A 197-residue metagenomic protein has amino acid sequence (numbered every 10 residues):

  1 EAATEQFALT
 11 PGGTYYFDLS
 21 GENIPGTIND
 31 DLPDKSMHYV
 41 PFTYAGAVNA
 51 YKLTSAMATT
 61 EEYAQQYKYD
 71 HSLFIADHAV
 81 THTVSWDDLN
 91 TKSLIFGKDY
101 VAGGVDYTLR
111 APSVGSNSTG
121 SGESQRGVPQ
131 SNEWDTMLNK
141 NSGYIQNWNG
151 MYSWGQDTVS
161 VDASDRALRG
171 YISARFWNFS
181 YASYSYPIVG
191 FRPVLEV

Functional and structural regions predicted by a protein language model:
E1, F42, E61-Y63, H78-H82 (+2 more regions): C-terminal, surface-exposed recognition/capping segments
E1-F74, V194: GGW-centered surface loops in extracellular recognition modules
D87: Catalytic core of non-heme Fe(II) oxygenases with the double-stranded beta-helix
